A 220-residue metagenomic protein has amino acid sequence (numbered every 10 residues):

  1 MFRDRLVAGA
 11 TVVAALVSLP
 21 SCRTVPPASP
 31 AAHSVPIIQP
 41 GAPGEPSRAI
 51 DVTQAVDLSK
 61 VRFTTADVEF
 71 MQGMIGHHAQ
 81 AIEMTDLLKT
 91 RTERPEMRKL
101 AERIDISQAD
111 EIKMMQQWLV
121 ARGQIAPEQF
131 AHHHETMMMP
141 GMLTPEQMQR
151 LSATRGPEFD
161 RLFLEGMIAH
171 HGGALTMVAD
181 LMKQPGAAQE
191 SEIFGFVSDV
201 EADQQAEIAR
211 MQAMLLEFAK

Functional and structural regions predicted by a protein language model:
M1-A10: Bacterial N-terminal signal peptides that target proteins for export
T11-L16: Hydrophobic helical h-region of N-terminal Sec-dependent signal peptides in bacterial secretory/periplasmic proteins
S18-S21: C-terminal motif of bacterial Sec signal peptides marking the signal peptidase cleavage site
T24-K220: All-alpha RGS (Regulator of G-protein Signaling) helical domain and cognate RGS-like helical scaffolds
